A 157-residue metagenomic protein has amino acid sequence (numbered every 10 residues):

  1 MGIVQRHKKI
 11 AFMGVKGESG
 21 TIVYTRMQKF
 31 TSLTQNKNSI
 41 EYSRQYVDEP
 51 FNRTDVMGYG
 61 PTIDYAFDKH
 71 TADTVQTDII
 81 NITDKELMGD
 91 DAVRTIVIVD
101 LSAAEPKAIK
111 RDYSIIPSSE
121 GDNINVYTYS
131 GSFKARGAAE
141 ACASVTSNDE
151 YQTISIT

Functional and structural regions predicted by a protein language model:
M1-H70, S114-N125: Solvent-exposed edge beta-strands and adjacent loop segments that serve as assembly or binding interfaces
I10-M13, F30-T31, D91-I98, I115 (+1 more regions): Generic preference for hydrophobic/aromatic residues in regular secondary structure cores
G17, I40, V47, F67 (+4 more regions): Intrinsic disorder/low-complexity signal
T62-A66, T95, S130-K134: Beta-strand secondary-structure signal
Q76-I109: Short, acidic/charged, Gly/Pro-enriched secondary-structure junctions
K110-T157: Mixed-charge, glycine-accented linear interaction segment located at domain edges/termini
